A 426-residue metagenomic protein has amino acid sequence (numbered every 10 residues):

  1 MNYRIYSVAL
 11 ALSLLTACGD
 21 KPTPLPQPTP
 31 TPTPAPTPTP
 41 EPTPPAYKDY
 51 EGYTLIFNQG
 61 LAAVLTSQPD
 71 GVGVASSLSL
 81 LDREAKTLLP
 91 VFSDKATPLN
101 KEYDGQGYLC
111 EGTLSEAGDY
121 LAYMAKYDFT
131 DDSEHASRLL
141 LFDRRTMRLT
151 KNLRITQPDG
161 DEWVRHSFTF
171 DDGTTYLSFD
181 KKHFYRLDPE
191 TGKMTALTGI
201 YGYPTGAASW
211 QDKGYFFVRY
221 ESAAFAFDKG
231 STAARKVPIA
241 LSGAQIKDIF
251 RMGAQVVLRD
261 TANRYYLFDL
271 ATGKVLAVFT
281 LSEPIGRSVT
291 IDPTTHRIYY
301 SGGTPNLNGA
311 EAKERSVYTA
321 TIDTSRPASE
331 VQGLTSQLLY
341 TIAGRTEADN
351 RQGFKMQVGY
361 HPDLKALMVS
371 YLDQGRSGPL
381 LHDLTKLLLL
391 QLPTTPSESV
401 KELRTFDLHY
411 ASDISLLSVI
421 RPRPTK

Functional and structural regions predicted by a protein language model:
L14-A17: C-terminal motif of bacterial Sec signal peptides marking the signal peptidase cleavage site
T39-F92, A96-T97: An edge-strand/N-cap motif at the start of beta-rich repeat modules
D49-L55, K101-L114, D159-F168, G199-K213 (+4 more regions): Repeated scaffold domains used in trafficking and secretory/extracellular systems, primarily beta-propellers
V64-T66, Y123-M124, L177-S178, F216-V218 (+3 more regions): Residue position within the beta-strands of beta-propeller blades
Q68-G73, Y127-D132, K182-H183, R264 (+2 more regions): Short glycine/acidic-enriched loop and turn motifs that connect beta-strands
R83-K86, D143-M147, D188-G192, D228-T232 (+3 more regions): Short loop/turn segments that connect beta-strands within beta-propeller blades
T87-Y103, R148-P158, K193-G199, A233-L241 (+3 more regions): A short beta-strand motif characteristic of beta-propeller blades
V369-K426: Blade-level signature of beta-propeller repeat domains, shared across WD40, Kelch, NHL, RCC1 and BNR/Asp-box propellers
